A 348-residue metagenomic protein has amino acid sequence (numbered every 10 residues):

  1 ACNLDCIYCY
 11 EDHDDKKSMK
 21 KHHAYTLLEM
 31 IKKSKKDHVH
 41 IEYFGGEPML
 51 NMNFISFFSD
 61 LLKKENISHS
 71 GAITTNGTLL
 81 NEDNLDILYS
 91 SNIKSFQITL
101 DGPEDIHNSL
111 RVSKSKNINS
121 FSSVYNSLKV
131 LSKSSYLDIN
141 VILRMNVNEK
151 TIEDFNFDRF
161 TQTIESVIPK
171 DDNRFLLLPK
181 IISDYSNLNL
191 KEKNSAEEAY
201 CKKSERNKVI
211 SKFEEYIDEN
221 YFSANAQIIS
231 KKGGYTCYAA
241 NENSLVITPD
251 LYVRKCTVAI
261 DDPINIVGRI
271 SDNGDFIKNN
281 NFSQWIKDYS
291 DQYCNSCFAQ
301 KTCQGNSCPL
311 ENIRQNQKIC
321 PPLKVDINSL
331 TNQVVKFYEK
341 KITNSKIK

Functional and structural regions predicted by a protein language model:
A1-I87, S91-K94: Conserved alpha-helical substructure of the radical SAM core
C2, G45-E47, T75-L79, G102 (+3 more regions): Short, flexible loop/turn elements at secondary-structure junctions
D12-K17, S109-N117, R314: Short glycine-enriched, charge-decorated loop/helix-capping segments at active-site entrances that position
V39-I41, G71-T75, F96-I98, V141-M145 (+1 more regions): Hydrophobic faces of well-ordered beta-strands that scaffold small-molecule active sites in alpha/beta enzyme cores
L85-L88, I93-E104, F175-I182: Non-cysteine beta-strand/loop elements that form the S-adenosyl-L-methionine
D105-A240, V246-D250: Radical SAM enzyme [4Fe-4S]-AdoMet core and its adjacent flexible, acidic and glycine-rich loops/tails across
V258-K348: Flexible mid-to-C-terminal extensions adjoining Fe-S/redox cofactors in radical SAM and related proteins
